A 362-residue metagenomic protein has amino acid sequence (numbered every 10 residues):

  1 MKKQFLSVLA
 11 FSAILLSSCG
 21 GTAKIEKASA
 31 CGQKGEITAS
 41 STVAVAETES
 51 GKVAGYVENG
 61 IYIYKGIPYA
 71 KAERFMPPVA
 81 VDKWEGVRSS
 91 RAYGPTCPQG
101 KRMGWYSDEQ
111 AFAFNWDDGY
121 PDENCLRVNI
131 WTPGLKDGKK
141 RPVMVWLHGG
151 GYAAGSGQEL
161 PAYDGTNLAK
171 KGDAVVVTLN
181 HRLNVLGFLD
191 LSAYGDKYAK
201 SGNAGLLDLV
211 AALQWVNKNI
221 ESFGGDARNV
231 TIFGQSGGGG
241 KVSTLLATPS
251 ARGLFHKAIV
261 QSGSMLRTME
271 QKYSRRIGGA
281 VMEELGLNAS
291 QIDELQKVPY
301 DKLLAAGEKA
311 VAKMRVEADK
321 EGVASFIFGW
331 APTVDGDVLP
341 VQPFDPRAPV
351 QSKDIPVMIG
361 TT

Functional and structural regions predicted by a protein language model:
L15-S18: C-terminal motif of bacterial Sec signal peptides marking the signal peptidase cleavage site
G20-N203, A227, F326: Non-catalytic accessory segments of hydrolases
C125, A199-E221, G279-A280: Alpha/beta-hydrolase active-site loop
G149-G150, A204-D208, S236-G239: Active-site loop->helix "elbow" adjoining a glycine-rich segment at hydrolase catalytic centers
K218, Q261-T362: Substrate-access "cap/lid" subdomains that shape and gate the entrance to catalytic or ligand-binding pockets
F223-Q235: Alpha/beta-hydrolase fold nucleophile elbow
G239-A251: Short glycine-enriched nucleophile-adjacent loop and the immediately C-terminal alpha-helix near the catalytic center
R252-G263: A conserved short beta-strand
